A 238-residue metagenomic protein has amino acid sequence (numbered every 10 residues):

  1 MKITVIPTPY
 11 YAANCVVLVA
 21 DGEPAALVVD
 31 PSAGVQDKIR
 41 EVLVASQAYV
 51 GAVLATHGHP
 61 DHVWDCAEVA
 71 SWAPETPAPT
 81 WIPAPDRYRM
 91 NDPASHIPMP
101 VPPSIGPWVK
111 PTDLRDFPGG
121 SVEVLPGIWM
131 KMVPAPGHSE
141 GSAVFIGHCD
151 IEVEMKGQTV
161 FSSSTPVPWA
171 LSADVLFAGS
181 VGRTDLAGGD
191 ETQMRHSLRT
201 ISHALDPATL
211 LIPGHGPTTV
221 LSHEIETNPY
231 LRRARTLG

Functional and structural regions predicted by a protein language model:
M1-S46, F145-G147, I151-S164, P168-L171: Conserved beta-strand hairpin/beta-sheet module of binuclear metal-dependent hydrolase folds, prominently
L18, D30, H57, V69 (+6 more regions): Divalent metal-coordination and catalytic microenvironments
V29-P31, G51-H59, T80-P83, P134-G137 (+3 more regions): Active-site neighborhood of phospho(di)ester-bond hydrolases with catalytic His/Asp-centered motifs
A33-D37, E41-W129, H148-V153, G157-T159 (+1 more regions): Active-site HxH/HxHxD metal-binding segment of metal-dependent hydrolases
G34-Q36, G58-W64, Y88-R89, E140-S142 (+2 more regions): Active-site environment of divalent metal-dependent phosphoester hydrolases
V35, D190-Q193: Soluble or luminal CAZymes and related metallo-dependent hydrolases
H96-P98, T184-G188: Short glycine-enriched, charge-decorated loop/helix-capping segments at active-site entrances that position
H148-W169, L176-A178, T192-G238: Divalent-metal (often Zn2+) His-rich catalytic cores of metallo-beta-lactamase-fold enzymes
